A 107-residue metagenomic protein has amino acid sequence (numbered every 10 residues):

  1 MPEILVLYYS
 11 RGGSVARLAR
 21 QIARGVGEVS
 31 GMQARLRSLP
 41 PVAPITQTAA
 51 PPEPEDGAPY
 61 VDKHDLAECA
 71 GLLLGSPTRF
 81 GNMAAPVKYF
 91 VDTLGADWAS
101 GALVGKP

Functional and structural regions predicted by a protein language model:
M1-L103: N-terminal beta1-alpha1-beta2 submodule of the flavodoxin-like/Rossmannoid cofactor-binding fold
G105-P107: Short, intrinsically disordered, charge-balanced linker/junction segments flanking boundaries in proteins
